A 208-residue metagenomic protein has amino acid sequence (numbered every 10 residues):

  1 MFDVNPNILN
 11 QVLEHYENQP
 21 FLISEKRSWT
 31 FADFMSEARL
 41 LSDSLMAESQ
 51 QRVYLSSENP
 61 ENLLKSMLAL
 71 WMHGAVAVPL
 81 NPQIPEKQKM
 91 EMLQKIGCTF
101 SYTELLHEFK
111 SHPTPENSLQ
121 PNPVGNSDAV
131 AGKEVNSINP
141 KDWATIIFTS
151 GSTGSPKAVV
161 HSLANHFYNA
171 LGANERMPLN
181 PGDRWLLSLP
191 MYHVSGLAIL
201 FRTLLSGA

Functional and structural regions predicted by a protein language model:
M1-D3, H107-W143: Flexible, low-complexity linker/hinge segments
M1-P20, A144: A short N-terminal helical cap/helix-turn-helix that marks the beginning of AMP-binding/adenylate-forming
N18-A47, E58-P60, K87-M90, A164: Conserved AMP-binding/adenylate-forming core of the ANL superfamily
T30-F31, N136, D142-L171: Conserved AMP-binding A3 loop
S42-D43, P82-F109, N169-L186: Conserved ATP-dependent adenylate/AMP-binding module captured primarily in the ANL superfamily
S42-I84: Conserved AMP-binding/adenylate-forming
S57-L68, Q83-I84, S188-S206: Conserved coil-to-alpha-helix start sites within the AMP-binding
F167-R184, M191-A208: Conserved AMP-binding/adenylation subdomain of ANL enzymes
